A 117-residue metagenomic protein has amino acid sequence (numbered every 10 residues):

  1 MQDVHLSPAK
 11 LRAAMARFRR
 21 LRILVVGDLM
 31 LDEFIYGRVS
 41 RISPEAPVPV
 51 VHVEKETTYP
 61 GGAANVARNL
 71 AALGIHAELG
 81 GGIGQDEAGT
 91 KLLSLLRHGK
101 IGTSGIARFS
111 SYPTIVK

Functional and structural regions predicted by a protein language model:
Q2-P8, A14, R20-R22, L31-K117: Conserved N-terminal subdomain of the carbohydrate kinase-like
V26: Generic enzyme active-site microenvironment
